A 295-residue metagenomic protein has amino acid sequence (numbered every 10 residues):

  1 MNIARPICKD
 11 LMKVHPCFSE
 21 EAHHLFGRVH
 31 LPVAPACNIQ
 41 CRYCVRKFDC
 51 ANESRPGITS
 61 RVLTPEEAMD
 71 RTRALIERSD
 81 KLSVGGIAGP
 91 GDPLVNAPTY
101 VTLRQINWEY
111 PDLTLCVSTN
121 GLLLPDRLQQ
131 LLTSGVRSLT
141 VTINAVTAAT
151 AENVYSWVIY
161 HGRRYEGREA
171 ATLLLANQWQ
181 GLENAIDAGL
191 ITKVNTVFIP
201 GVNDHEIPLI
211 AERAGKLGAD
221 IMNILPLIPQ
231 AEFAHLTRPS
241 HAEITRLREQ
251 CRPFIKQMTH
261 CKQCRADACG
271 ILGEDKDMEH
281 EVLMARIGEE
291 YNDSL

Functional and structural regions predicted by a protein language model:
M1-P32, R46-S60, A74-K81, H260-G270 (+1 more regions): N-terminal [4Fe-4S]-dependent radical SAM core
P32-C44, D92: Cysteine-centered iron-sulfur cluster-binding motifs in ferredoxin-type domains/subunits of redox enzymes
Q40, V45-F48, G135, G218: Conserved functional loop/turn residues at catalytic and ligand-binding sites
R55-S60, Y155-V158, G167-R168, L236-P239: Short glycine-enriched, charge-decorated loop/helix-capping segments at active-site entrances that position
E67-A88: Short Fe-S-cluster ligation motifs
L94-L225, Q230: Conserved AdoMet/S-adenosylmethionine-binding subsite of the radical SAM
H241-L295: C-terminal accessory regions of radical SAM enzymes
